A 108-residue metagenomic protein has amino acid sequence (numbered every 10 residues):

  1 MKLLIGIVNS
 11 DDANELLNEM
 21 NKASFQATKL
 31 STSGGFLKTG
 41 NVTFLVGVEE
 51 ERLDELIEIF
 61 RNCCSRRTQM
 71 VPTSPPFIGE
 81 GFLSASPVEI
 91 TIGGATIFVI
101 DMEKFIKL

Functional and structural regions predicted by a protein language model:
M1-L108: Positively charged, small/polar-rich N-terminal and surface patches that mediate targeting and assembly and bind
